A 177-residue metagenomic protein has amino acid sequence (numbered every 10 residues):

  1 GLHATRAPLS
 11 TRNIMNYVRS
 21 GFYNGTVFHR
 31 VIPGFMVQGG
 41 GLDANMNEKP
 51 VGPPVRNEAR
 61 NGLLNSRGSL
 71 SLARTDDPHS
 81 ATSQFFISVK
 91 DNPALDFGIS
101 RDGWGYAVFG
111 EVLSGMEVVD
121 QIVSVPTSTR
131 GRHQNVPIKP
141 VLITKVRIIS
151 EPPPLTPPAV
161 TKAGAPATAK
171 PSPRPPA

Functional and structural regions predicted by a protein language model:
G1-A177: Cyclophilin-like peptidyl-prolyl cis-trans isomerases
